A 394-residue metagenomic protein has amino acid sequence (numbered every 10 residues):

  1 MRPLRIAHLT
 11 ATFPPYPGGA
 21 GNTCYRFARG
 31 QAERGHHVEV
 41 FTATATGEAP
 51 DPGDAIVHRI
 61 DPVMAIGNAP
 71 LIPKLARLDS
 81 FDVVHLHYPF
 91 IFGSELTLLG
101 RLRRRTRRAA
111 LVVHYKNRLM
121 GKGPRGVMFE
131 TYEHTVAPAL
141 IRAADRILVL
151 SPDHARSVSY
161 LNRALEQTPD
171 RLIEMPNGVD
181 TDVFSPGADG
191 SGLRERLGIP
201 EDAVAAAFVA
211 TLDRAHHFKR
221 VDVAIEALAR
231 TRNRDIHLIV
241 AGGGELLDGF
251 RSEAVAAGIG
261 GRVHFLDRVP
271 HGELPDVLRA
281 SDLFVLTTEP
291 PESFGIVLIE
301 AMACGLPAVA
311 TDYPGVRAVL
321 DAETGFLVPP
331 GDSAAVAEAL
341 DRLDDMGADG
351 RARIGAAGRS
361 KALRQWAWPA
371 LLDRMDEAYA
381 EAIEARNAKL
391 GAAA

Functional and structural regions predicted by a protein language model:
A110-V112, L119-A143, R156-A164: Nucleotide-sugar donor phosphate/pyrophosphate-binding loop at the beta->alpha transition of glycosyltransferases
P138-E174, V179-P186: A short, active-site helix/loop in glycosyltransferases that binds the activated sugar's phosphate group
I141, R268-V269, D276-S281: Short alpha-helical donor nucleotide-sugar binding micro-motif in glycosyltransferases
S185-I199: A short helix/loop element that forms part of the nucleotide-sugar donor recognition site in Leloir-type
P200-K219, I225-L228: Conserved donor-binding/catalytic core segment of Leloir-type glycosyltransferases
R251-V269: Nucleotide-activated donor-binding/catalytic signature segment of Leloir-type glycosyltransferases, i.e., the conserved
P307-A310: Short hydrophobic beta-strand element within catalytic cores of glycosyltransferases and related nucleotide-activated
D321-A322, F326-A334, R342-A348: Conserved acidic donor-binding segment of nucleotide-sugar-dependent glycosyltransferases
